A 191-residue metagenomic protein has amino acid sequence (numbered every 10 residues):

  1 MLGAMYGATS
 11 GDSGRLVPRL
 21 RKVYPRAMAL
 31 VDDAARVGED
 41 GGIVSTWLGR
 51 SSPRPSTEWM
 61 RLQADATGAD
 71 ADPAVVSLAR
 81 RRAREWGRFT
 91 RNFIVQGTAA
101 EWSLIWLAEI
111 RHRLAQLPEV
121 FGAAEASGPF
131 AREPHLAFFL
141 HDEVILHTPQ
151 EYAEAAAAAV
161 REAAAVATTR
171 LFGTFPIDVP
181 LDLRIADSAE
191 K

Functional and structural regions predicted by a protein language model:
M1-K191: Conserved catalytic core of nucleotide polymerization and phosphodiester-bond processing enzymes
